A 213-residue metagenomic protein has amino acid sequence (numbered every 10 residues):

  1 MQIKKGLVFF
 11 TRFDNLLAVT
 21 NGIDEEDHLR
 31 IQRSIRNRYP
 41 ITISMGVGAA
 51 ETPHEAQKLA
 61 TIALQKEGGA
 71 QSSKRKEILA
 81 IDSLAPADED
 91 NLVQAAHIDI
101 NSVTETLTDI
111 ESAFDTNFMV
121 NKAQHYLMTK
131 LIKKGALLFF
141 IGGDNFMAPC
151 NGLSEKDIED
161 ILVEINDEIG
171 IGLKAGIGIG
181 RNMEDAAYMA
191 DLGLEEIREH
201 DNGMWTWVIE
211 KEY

Functional and structural regions predicted by a protein language model:
M1-Y213: Regulatory and interdomain segments flanking nucleotide-handling catalytic cores in signaling/defense enzymes
